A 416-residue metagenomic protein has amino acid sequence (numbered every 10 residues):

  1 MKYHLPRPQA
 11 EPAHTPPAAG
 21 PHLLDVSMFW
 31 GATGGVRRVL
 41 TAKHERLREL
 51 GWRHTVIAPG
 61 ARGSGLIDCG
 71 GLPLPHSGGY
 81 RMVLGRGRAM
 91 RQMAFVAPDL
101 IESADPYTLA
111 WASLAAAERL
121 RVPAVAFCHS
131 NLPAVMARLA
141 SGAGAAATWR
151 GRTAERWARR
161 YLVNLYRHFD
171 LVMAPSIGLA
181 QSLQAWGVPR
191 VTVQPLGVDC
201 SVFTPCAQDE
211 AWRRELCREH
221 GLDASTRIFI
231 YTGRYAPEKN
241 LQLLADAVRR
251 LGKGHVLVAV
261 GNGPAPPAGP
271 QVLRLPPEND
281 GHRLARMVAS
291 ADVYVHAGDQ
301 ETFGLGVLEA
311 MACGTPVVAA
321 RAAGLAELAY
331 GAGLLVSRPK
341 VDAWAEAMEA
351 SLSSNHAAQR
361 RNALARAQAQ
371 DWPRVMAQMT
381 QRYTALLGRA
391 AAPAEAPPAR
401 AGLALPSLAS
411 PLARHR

Functional and structural regions predicted by a protein language model:
M1-S64, D68, R249, R374 (+1 more regions): N-terminal subdomain of nucleotide-sugar transferases
L24, R218, D223-K239, A245-V248: Conserved donor-binding/catalytic core segment of Leloir-type glycosyltransferases
G178, G197: Carbohydrate-associated surface elements
G261-M287, V293: Nucleotide-activated donor-binding/catalytic signature segment of Leloir-type glycosyltransferases, i.e., the conserved
P277, G333-D342, M348-N355: Conserved acidic donor-binding segment of nucleotide-sugar-dependent glycosyltransferases
D299: Aromatic "clamp/platform" in nucleotide-sugar-dependent glycosyltransferases that forms part of the donor/acceptor
P316-A319: Short hydrophobic beta-strand element within catalytic cores of glycosyltransferases and related nucleotide-activated
P339, A357-A391: A charged, aromatic-enriched C-terminal amphipathic alpha-helix characteristic of glycosyltransferases across folds
